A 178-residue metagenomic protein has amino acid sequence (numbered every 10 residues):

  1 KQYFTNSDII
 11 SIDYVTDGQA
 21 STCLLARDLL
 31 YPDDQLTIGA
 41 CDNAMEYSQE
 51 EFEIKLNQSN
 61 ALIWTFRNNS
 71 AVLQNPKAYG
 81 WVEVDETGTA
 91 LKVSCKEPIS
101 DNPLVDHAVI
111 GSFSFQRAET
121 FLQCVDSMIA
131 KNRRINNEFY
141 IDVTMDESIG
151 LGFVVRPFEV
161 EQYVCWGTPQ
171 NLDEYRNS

Functional and structural regions predicted by a protein language model:
K1-V84: Conserved beta-loop-beta/alpha segment of the NTase-like Rossmann-fold superfamily that binds/positions NTPs
N6-D8, T89, V154-R156: Conserved beta-strand segments of alpha/beta enzyme cores
D8-I10, L91, V164: Structural signal for short hydrophobic segments within the conserved structured cores of catalytic domains across
V15, C95, D146-S148: Short, motif-level signal for alpha-helix interfacial/capping segments enriched in acidic residues and aromatics/proline
Q19-T22, L73, P103, C165-Q170: Short, solvent-exposed polar/charged micro-motifs at secondary-structure junctions
L24-D28, P98, D146: Generic structural signal for well-ordered alpha-helical scaffold segments
E46-M128: Conserved core of the sugar-phosphate nucleotidyltransferase
V105-S178: Conserved alpha/beta core of the MobA/IspD/sugar-nucleotide pyrophosphorylase nucleotidyltransferase superfamily
